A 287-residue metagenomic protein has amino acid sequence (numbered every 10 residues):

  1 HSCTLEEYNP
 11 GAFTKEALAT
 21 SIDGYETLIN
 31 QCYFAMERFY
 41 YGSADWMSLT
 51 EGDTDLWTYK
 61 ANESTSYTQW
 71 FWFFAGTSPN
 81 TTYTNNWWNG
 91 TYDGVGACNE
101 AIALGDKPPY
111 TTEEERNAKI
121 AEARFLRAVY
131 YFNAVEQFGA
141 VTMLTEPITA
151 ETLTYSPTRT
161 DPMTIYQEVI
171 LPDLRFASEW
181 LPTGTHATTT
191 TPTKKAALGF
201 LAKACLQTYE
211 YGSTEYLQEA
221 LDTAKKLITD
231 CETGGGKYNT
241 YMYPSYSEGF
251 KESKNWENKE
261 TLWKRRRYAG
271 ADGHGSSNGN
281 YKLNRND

Functional and structural regions predicted by a protein language model:
S2-T50: Membrane-proximal, proline-rich intrinsically disordered regions
I22, E26-T27, F34-Y40, E63-F138 (+2 more regions): Conserved, well-structured interaction surfaces
M36, G94, T142-L144, T261-R265: Structural recognition of the beta-strand scaffold that forms the well-ordered cores of secreted hydrolase catalytic
V135-E136, T142, Q207-S213: Short coil/turn linking the two alpha-helices of tandem helical-hairpin repeats
T189-F200: Amphipathic alpha-helical protein-interaction segments enriched in hydrophobic
K203, Q207-E210, L221-D287: Polar, glycine-rich mid-to-C-terminal structural blocks that act as macromolecule-binding/assembly scaffolds
